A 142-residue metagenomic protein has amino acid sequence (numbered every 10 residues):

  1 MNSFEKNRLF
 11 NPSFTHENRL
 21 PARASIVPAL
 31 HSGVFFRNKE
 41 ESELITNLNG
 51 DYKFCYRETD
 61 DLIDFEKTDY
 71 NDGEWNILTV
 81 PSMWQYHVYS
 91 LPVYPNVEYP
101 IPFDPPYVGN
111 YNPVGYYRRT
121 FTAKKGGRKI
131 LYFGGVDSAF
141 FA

Functional and structural regions predicted by a protein language model:
S3-H16, L20-K39, K53-R57, Y111-A142: Accessory beta-strand-rich segments of carbohydrate-active enzymes
I45: N-terminal glycine-rich, Lys/His-bearing helix-loop that initiates the first secondary-structure elements of many
N49-V114: Core domains of carbohydrate- and sulfate-ester-processing enzymes
